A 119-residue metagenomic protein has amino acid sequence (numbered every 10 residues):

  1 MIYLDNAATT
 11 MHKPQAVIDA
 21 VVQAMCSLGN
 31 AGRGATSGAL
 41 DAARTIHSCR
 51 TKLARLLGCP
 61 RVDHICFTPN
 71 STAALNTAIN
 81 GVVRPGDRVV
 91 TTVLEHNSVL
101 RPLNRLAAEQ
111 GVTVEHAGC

Functional and structural regions predicted by a protein language model:
M1-C119: Pyridoxal 5′-phosphate
